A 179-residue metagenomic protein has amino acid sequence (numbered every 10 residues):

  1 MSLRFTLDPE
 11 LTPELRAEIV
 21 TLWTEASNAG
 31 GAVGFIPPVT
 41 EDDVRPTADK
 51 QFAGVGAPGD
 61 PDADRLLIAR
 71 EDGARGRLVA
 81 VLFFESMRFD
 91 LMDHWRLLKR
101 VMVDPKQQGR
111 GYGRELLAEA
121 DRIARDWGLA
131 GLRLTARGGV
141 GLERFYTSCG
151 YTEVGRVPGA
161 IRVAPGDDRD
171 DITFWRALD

Functional and structural regions predicted by a protein language model:
S2, V163-D179: Terminal substrate-recognition subdomain of acyl/acetyltransferases
F5-D104, L117-E119, I123, A177-D179: Acetyl-CoA-dependent GNAT
E14, V140-G141: Short alpha-helical
D104-K106, R110: Active-site acidic-Proline motif in GNAT/NAT acetyltransferases
L117, A124-R137: Conserved GNAT acetyl-CoA-binding A-motif
R133-R137, T147, T152-D170: Conserved catalytic-core motifs of GNAT/GCN5-like acyltransferases
